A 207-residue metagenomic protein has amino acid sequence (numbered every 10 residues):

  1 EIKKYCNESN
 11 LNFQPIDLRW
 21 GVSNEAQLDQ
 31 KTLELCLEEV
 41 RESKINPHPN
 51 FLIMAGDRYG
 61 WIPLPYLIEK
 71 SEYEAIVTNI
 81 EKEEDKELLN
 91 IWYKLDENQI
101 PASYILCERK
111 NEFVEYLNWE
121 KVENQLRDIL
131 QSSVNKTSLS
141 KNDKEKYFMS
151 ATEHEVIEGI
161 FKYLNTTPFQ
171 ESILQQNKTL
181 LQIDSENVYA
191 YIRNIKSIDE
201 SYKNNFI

Functional and structural regions predicted by a protein language model:
E1-I207: Conserved catalytic or regulatory cores that recognize and/or transform ribose-phosphate-containing ligands
